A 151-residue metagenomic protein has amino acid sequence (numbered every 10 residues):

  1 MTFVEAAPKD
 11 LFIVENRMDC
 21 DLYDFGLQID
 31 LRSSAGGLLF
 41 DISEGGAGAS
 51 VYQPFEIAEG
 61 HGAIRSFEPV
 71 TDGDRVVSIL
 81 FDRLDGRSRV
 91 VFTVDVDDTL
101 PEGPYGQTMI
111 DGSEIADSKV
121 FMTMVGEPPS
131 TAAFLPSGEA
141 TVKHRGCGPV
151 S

Functional and structural regions predicted by a protein language model:
M1, G62-V70, I79, I110-M124: Generic preference for hydrophobic/aromatic residues in regular secondary structure cores
M1-A6, G46-G48: Low-complexity, acidic Ser/Thr/Pro/Gly-rich terminal tails and inter-domain linkers that flank the onset of structured
F3-D21, D30-S34: Short beta-strand elements of extracellular/lumenal beta-sandwich folds
A6, G73-R75, G138-E139: Ser/Thr- and Asn-enriched, surface-exposed coil loops between beta-strands
F12, L84-F121: Surface-exposed, acidic/Ser/Thr-rich flexible loop segments
C20-T93: Structured domain cores in non-transmembrane regions
P104-S151: Glycine-rich, aromatic-bearing surface loops/beta-hairpins
